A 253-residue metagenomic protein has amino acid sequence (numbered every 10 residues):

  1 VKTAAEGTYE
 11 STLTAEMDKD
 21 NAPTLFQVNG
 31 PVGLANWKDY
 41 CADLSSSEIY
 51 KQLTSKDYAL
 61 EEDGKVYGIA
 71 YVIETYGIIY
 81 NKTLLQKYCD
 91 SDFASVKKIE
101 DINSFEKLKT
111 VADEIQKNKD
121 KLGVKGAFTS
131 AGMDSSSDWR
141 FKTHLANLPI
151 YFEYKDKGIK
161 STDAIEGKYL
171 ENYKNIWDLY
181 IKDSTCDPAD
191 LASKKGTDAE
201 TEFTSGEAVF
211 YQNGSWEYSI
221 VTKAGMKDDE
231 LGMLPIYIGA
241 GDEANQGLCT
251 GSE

Functional and structural regions predicted by a protein language model:
V1-G33, I49-K51, S91-D92, G232 (+1 more regions): Conserved N-terminal structural module of periplasmic/extracytoplasmic solute-binding proteins
T3-T12, N103-K107, D190-S205: Short helix-initiation/N-cap motifs at beta->coil->alpha
M17-V28, V124, S205-N213: Alpha-to-beta junction loops
V28-Y80, Q86, R140, G232-L234: Hinge/lid segment of periplasmic solute-binding proteins
V32-N36, S215-D228: A ligand-binding cleft/hinge motif common to bilobed small-molecule-binding domains
Y67-Y71, Y76, E106-T162, A208: Extracytoplasmic/periplasmic solute-binding protein
Q86, A224-E253: Extracytoplasmic/periplasmic substrate-recognition and gating elements
A112-D113, K157-S193, T222: Glycine-centered hinge/linker elements that transmit conformational signals in sensory and ligand-binding systems
